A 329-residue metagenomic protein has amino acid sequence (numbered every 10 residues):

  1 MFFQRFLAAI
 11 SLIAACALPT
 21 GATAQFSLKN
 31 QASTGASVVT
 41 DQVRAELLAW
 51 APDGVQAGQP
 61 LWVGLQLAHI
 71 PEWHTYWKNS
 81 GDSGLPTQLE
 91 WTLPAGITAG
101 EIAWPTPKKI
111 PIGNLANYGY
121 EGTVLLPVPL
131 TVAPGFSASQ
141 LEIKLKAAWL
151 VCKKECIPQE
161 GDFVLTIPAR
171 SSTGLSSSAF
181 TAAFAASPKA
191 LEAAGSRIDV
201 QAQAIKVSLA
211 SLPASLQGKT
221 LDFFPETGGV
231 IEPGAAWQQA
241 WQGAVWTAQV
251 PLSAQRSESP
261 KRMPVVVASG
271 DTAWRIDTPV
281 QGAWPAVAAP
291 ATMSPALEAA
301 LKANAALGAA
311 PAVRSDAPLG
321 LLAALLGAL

Functional and structural regions predicted by a protein language model:
M1-Q4: N-terminal secretory signal peptides that target proteins for export/translocation
L7-L18: Bacterial N-terminal signal peptides
T23-G320: Extracellular/lumen-exposed scaffold segments
A324-L329: Juxtamembrane transmembrane-helix termini in multi-pass membrane transport proteins
